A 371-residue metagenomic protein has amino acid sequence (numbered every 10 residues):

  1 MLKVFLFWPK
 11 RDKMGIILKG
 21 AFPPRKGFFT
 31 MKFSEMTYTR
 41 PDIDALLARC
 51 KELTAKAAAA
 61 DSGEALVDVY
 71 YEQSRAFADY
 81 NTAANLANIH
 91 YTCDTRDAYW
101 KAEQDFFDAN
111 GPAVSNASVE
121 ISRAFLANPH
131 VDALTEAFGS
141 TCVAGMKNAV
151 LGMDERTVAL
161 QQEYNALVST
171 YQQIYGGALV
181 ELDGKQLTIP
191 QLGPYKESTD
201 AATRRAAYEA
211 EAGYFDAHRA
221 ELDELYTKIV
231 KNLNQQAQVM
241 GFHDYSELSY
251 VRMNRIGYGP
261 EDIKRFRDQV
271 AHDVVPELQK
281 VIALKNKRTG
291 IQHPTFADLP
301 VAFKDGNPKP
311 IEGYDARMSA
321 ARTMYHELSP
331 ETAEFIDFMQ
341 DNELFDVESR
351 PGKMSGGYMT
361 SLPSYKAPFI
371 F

Functional and structural regions predicted by a protein language model:
L2-W8: Hydrophobic alpha-helical signal peptides and transmembrane signal-/tail-anchor segments that drive secretory-pathway
P9-K19, K26-T30: Short, positively charged and aromatic/hydrophobic N-terminal segments
G27, M31-E312, A320: A well-structured
P190-A202, E312-F371: Active-site-adjacent "gating/activation" loops or surface patches in catalytic cores
